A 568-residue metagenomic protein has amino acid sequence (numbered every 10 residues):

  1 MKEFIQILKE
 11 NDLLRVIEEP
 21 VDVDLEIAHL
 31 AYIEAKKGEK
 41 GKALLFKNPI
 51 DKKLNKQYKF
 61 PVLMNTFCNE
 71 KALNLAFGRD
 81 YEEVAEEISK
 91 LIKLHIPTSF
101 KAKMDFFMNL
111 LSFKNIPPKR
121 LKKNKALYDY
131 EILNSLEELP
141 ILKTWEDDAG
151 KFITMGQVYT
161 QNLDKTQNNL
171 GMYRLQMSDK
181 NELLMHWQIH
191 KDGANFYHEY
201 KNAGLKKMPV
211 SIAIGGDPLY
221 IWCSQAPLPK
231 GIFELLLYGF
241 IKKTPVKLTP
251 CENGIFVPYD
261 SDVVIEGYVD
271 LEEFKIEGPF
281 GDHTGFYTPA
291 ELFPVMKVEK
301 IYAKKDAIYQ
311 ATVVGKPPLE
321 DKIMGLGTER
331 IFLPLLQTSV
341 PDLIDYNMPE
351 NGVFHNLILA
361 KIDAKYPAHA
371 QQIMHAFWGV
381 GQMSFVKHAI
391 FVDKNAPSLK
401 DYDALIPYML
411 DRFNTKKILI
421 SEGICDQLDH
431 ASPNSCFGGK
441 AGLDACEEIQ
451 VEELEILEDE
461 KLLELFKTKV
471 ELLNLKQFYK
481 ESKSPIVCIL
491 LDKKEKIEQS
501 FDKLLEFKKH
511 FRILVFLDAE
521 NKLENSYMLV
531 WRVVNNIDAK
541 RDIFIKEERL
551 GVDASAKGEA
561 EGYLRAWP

Functional and structural regions predicted by a protein language model:
M1-F280, T284-V295, E299-P568: Extended, highly charged
